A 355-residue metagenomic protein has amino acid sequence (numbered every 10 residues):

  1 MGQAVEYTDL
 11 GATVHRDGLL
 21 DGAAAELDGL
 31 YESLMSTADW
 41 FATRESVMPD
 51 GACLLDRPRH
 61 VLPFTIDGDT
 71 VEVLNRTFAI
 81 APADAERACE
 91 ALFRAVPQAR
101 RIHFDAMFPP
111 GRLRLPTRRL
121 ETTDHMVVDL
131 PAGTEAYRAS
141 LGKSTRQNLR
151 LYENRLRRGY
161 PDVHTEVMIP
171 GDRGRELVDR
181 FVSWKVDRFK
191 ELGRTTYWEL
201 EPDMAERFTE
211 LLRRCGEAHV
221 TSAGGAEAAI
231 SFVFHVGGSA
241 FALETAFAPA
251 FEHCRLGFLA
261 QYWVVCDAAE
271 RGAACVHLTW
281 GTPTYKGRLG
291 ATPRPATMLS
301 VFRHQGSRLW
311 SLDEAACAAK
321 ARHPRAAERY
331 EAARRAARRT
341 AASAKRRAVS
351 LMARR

Functional and structural regions predicted by a protein language model:
G2-D69, M107-H125, E135, A139-E252: A conserved beta-strand-loop-helix scaffold within acyl/acetyltransferase catalytic domains
Q3-T13, R112-A136, S140, R271-T340 (+1 more regions): Active-site/acyl-donor-binding loops of N-acyltransferases
N75-P82: The substrate-binding groove and active-site-proximal loops of carbohydrate-active enzymes, especially glycoside
D84-A132: Non-catalytic accessory segments adjacent to catalytic cores
C89-E90, R94, W198-L312: Aromatic (often tryptophan-rich) hydrophobic motifs at membrane interfaces
